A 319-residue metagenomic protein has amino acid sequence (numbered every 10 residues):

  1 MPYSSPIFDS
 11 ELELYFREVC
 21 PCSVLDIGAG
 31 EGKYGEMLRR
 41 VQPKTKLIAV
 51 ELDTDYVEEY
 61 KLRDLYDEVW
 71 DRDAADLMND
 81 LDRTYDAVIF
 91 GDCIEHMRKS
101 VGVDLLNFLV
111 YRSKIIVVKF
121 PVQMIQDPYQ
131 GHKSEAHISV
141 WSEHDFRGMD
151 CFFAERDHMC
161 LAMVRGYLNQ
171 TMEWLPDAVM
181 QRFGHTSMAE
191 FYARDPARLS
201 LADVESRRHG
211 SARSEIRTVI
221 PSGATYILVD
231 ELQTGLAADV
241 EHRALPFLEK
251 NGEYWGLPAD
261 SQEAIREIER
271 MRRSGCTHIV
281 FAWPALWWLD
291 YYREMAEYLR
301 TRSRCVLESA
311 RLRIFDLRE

Functional and structural regions predicted by a protein language model:
M1-R83, S100-L106, S134-A136, V140-M149 (+1 more regions): Conserved N-terminal segment of class I S-adenosyl-L-methionine
L47, R217-S222, I227-E269, L289-R302: Extracytoplasmic
L52-Y56, Q123, V229-T234: Short, polar loop motifs at secondary-structure junctions
I89: A conserved beta-strand element that flanks and buttresses the S-adenosyl-L-methionine
C93-H96: Hydrophobic adenine-recognition pocket in adenosine-nucleotide-binding enzymes
V103-I115: A short glycine-rich, Lys/Arg-flanked "PGG" loop and its adjoining helix->strand segment in the class I
S113-Q123: Conserved beta-strand signature within the Rossmann-like core of class I S-adenosyl-L-methionine
S134-Y167, V280-E319: Aromatic/acidic, Gly/Pro-rich catalytic loop(s) in extracytoplasmic/lumenal soluble domains of multi-pass membrane
